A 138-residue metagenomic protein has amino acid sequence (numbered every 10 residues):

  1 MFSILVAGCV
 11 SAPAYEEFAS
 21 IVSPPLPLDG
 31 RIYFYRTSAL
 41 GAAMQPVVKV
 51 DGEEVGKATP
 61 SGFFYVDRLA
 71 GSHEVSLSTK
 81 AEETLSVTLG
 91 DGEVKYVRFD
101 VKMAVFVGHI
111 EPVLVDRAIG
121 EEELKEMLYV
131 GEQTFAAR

Functional and structural regions predicted by a protein language model:
M1-C9: Sec-dependent bacterial lipoprotein signal peptides
C9-R138: Short loop/turn and low-complexity linker motifs enriched in small/turn-promoting residues
